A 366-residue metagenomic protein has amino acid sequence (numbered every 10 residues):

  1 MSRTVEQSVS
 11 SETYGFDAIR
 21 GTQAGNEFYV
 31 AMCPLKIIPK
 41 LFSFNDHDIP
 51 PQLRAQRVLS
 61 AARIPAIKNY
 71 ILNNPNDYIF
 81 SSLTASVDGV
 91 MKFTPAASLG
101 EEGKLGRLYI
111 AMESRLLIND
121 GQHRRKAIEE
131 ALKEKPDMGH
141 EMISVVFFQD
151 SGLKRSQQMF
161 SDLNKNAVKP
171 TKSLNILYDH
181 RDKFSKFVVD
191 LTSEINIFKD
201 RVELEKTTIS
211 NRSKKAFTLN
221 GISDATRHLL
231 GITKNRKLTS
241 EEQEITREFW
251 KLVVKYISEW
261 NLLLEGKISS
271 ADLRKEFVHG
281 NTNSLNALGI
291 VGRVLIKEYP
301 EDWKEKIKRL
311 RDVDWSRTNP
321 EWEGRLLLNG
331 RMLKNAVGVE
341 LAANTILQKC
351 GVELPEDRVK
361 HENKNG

Functional and structural regions predicted by a protein language model:
M1-G366: Accessory terminal alpha-helical modules
